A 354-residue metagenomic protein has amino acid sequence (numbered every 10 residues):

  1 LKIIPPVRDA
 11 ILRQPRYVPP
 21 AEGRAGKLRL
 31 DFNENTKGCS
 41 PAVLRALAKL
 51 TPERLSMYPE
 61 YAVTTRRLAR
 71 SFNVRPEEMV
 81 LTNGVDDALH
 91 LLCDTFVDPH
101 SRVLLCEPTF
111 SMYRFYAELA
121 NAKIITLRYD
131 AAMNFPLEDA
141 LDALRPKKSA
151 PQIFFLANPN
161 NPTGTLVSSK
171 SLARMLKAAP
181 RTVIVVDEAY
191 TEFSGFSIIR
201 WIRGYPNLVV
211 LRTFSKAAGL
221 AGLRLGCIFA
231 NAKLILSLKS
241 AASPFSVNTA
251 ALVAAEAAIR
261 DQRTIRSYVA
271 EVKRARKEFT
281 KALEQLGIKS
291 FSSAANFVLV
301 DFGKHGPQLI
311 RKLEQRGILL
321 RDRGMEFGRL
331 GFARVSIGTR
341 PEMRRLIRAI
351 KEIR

Functional and structural regions predicted by a protein language model:
K2-D86, L91: N-terminal small-domain helix-loop-helix segment of the aminotransferase-like
R75-M79, P99-R102, E188, P206-N207: Short acidic capping loops at alpha-helix termini that bridge into adjacent secondary structure
T95-L156: PLP-dependent aminotransferase-like
A131-E192: Active-site phosphate-binding strand-loop segment of PLP-dependent enzymes
N207-F291: PLP-dependent aminotransferase class I/II
K273, L283-R316: Conserved PLP-binding catalytic core of the aspartate aminotransferase-like
K312-R316, R321, M325-R354: PLP-dependent enzyme catalytic core of the Aspartate aminotransferase-like
